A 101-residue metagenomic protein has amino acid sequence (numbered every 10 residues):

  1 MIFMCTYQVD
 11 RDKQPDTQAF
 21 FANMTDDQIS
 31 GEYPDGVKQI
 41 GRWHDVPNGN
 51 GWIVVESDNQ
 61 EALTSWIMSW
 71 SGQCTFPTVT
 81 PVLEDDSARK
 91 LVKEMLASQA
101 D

Functional and structural regions predicted by a protein language model:
M1-Y33, K38-N50, D58-A62, S87-D101: Short S/T/G/P-rich N-terminal loop/turn motif that feeds into the first structured element of a domain
I67: Short, flexible helix/strand-to-coil boundary loops that buttress conserved ligand/catalytic motifs in alpha/beta
W70: Short, flexible, mixed-charge acidic loops at enzyme active sites
Q73-D85: Conserved short beta-strand edge segments in small beta-sheet-based binding/regulatory domains
